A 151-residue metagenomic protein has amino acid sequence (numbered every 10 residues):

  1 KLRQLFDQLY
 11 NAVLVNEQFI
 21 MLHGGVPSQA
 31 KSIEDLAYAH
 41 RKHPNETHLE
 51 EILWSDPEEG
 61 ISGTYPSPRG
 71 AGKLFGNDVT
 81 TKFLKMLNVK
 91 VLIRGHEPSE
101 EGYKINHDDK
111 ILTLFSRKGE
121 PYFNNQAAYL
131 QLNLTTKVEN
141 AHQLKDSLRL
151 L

Functional and structural regions predicted by a protein language model:
K1-L151: Feature recognizes metal-dependent phosphohydrolase scaffolds
